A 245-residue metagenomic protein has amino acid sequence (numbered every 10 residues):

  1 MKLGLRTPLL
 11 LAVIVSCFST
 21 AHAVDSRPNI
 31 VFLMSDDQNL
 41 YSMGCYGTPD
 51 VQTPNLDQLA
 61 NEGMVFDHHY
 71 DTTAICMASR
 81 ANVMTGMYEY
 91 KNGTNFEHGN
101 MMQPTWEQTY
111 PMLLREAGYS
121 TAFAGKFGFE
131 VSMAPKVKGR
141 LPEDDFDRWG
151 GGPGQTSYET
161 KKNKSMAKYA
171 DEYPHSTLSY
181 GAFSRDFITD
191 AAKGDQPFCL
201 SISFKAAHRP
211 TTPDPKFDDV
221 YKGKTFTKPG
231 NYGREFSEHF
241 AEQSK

Functional and structural regions predicted by a protein language model:
M1-L5: N-terminal secretory signal peptides that target proteins for export/translocation
P8-C17: Bacterial N-terminal signal peptides
V15, A21-K245: Formylglycine-dependent sulfatase
